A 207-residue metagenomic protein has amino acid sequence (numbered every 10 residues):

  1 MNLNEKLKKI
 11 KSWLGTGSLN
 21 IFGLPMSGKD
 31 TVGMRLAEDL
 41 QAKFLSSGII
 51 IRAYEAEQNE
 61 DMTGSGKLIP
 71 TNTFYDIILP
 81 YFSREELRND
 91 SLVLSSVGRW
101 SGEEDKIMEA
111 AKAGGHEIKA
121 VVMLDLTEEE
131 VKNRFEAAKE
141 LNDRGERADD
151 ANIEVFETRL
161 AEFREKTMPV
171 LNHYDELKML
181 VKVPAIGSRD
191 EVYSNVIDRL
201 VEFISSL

Functional and structural regions predicted by a protein language model:
M1-L207: Glycine-rich phosphate-binding loop of ATP-dependent small-molecule kinases
